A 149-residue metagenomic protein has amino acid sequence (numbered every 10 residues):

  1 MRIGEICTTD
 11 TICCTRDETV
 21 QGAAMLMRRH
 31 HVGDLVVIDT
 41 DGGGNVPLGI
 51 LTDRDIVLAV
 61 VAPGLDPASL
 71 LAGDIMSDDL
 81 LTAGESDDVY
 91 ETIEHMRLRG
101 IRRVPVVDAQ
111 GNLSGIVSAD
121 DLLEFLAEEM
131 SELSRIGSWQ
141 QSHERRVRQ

Functional and structural regions predicted by a protein language model:
M1-T9, I50-T82, D88-R97, S118-Q149: Tandem CBS (Bateman) regulatory domains
T9-C13, V46-P47, T82, N112: Short, flexible active-site loop motifs that bind/organize anionic cofactors or intermediates
C13-V32, I38-D39, A83-G100, V107 (+1 more regions): The conserved cystathionine-beta-synthase
M27-H30, L35-D55, M96, V104-D120: A glycine-centered beta-loop-beta connector
